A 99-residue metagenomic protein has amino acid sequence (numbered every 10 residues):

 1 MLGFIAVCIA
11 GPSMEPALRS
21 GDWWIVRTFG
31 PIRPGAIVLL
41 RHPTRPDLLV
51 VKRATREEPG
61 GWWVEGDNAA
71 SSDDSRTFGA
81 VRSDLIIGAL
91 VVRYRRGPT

Functional and structural regions predicted by a protein language model:
M1-T99: Extended hydrophobic leader/signal-anchor segments used for secretion and membrane insertion
